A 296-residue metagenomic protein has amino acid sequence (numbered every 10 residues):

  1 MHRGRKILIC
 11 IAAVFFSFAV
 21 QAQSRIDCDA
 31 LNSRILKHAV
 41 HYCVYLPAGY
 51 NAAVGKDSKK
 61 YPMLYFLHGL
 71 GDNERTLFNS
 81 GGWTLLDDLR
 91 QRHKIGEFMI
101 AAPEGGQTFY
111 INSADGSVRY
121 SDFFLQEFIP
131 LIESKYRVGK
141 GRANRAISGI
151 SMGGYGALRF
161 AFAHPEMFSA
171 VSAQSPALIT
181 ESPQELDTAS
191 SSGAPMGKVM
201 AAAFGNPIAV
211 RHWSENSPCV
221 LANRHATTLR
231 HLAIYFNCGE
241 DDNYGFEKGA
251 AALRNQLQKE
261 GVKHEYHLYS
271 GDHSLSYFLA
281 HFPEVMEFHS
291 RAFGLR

Functional and structural regions predicted by a protein language model:
M1-I11: Bacterial N-terminal signal peptides that target proteins for export
A12-Q21: Hydrophobic h-region of N-terminal signal peptides that target proteins for export in Gram-negative bacteria
Q23-R296: Non-catalytic cap/lid and distal C-terminal segments of serine-dependent acyl enzymes
